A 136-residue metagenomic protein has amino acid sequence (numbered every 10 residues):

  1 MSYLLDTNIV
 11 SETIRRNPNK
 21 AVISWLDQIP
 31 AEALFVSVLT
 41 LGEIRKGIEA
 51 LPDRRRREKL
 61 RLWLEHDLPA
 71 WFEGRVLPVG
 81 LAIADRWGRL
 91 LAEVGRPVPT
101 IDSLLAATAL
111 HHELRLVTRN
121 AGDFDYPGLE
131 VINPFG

Functional and structural regions predicted by a protein language model:
M1, A106, L110-G136: Acidic, PIN/NYN-like endoribonuclease modules and their adjacent C-terminal/linker elements
M1-V36, E49-H66: Short, well-structured N-terminal submotif of metal-dependent ribonuclease cores
D6-T7, V22, I44, W87 (+2 more regions): Generic structural signal for small/hydrophobic residues in well-ordered secondary structure, especially within
N8, A21, D85, S103-L104 (+1 more regions): Active-site phosphate/pyrophosphate-handling residues
I9-V10, T40, I83, L105 (+1 more regions): Alpha-helix capping/helix-boundary segments
V10-S11, G42-R45, D125, I132: Nucleotide phosphate-binding site architecture
I14, L26, I48, L91 (+2 more regions): Short, flexible helix/strand-to-coil boundary loops that buttress conserved ligand/catalytic motifs in alpha/beta
K46-P52, A70-R119: Active-site neighborhoods of divalent-metal-dependent phosphate/nucleic-acid chemistry enzymes
